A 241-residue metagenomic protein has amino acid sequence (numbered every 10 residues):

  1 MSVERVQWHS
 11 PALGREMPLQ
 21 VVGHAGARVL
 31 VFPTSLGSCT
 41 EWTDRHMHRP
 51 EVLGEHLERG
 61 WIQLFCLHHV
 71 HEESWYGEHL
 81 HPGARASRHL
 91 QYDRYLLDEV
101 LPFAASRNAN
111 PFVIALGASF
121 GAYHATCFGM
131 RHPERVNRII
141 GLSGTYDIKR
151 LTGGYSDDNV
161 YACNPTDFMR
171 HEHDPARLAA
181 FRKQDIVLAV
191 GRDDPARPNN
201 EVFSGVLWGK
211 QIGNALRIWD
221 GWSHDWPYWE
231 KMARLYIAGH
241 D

Functional and structural regions predicted by a protein language model:
M1-D241: Non-catalytic cap/lid and distal C-terminal segments of serine-dependent acyl enzymes
